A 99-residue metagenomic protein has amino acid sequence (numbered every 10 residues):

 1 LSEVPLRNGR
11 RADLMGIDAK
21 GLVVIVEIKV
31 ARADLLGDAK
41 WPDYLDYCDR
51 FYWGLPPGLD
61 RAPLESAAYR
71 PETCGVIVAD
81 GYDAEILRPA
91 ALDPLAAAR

Functional and structural regions predicted by a protein language model:
L1-R7: A short acidic/basic microdomain associated with nuclease active sites
N8, A12-I25: Active-site beta-strand-loop-beta-strand hairpin of nuclease catalytic cores that positions key catalytic residues
V24-E27, R32-D43, R61-L64: Active-site-adjacent loop/helix micro-motif of nuclease/hydrolase catalytic cores
W41-L45, Y69-R70: Glycine-rich, phosphate-binding/catalytic loops in enzymes
L55-D60: Short, polar loop motifs at secondary-structure junctions
L64, A68-R99: Non-catalytic C-terminal interaction segments of nucleic acid-processing enzymes
